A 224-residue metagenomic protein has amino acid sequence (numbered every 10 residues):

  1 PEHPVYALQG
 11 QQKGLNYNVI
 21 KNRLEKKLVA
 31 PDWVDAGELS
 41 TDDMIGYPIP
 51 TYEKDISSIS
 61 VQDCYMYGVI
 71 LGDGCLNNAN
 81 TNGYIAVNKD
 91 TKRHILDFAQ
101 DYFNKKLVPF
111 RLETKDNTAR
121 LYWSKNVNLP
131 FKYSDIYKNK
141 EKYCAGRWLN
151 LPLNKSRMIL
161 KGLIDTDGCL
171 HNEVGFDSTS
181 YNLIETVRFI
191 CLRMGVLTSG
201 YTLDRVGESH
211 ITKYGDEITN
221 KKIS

Functional and structural regions predicted by a protein language model:
P1-E208: Intein-associated homing endonuclease modules of the LAGLIDADG/DOD-type, together with closely related HINT-family
Y201-I223: Beta-rich nucleic-acid/ligand-interaction surfaces
